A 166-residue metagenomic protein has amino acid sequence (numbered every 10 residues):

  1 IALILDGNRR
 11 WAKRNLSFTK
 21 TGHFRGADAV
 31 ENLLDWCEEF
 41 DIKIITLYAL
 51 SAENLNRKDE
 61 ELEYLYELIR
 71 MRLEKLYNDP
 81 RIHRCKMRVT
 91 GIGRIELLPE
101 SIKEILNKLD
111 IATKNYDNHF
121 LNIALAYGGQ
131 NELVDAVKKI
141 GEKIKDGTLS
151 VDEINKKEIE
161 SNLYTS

Functional and structural regions predicted by a protein language model:
I1-S166: Flexible, compositionally biased loop and terminal segments
